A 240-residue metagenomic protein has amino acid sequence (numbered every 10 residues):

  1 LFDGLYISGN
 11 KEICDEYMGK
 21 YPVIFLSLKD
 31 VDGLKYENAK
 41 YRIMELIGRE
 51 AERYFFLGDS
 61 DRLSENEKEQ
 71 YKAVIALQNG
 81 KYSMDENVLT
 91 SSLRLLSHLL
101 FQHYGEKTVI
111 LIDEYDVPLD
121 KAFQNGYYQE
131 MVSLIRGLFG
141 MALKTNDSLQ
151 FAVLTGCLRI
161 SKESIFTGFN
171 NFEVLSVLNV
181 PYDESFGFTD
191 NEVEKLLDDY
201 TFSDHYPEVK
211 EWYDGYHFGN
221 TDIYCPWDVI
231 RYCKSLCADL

Functional and structural regions predicted by a protein language model:
F2-F56: P-loop NTPase motor core
F25, V109-D113, G137, Q150-C157: Structural recognition of the conserved hydrophobic beta-strand(s) that form the central parallel beta-sheet of P-loop
Y36, L143-L149, L158-L178: Short regulatory helix/loop adjacent to the ATP-binding pocket of P-loop NTPases
K40-I43, Q124-E130, S164-N179, C233-L240: Short secondary-structure boundary/capping segments
A51, S92-H103, E130-Q150: Substrate-engagement module of ASCE P-loop NTPases
N79-S97: Short glycine-rich substrate-engagement loop in P-loop NTPases that contacts/grips substrate
Y104-Y128: Conserved P-loop NTPase "ATPase switch" module shared by AAA+ and STAND
S164-G168, L175-C233: Amphipathic alpha-helical segments of the small helical/lid subdomains adjacent to P-loop NTPase cores
